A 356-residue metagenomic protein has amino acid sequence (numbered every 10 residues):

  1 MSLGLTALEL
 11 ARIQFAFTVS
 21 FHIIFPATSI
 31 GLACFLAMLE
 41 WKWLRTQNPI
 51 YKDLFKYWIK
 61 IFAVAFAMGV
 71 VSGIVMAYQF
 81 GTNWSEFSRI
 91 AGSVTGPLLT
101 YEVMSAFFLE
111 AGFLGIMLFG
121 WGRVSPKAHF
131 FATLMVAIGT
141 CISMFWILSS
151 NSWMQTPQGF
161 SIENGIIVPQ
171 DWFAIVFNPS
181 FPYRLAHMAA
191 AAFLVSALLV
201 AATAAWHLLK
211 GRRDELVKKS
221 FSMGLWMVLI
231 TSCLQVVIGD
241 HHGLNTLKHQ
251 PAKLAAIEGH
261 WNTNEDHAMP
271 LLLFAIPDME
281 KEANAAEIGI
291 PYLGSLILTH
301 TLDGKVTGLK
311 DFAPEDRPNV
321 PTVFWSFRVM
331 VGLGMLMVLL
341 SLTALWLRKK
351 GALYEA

Functional and structural regions predicted by a protein language model:
M1-A356: Polytopic transmembrane helical bundles with strong interfacial aromatic enrichment
